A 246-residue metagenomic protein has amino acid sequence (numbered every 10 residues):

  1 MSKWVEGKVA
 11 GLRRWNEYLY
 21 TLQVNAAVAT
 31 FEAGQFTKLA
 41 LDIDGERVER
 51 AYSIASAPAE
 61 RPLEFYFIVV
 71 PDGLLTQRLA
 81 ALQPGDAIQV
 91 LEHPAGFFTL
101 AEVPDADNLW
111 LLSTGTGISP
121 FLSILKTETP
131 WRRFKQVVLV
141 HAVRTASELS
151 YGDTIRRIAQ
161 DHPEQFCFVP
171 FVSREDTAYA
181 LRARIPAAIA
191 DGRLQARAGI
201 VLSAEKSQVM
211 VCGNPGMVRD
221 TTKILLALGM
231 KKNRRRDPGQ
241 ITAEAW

Functional and structural regions predicted by a protein language model:
S2-D86: Ferredoxin-reductase
S2-V5, V140, T145-W246: Reductase modules of NAD(P)H-dependent flavoproteins
G34, G117, N214: Short, conserved phosphate/pyrophosphate- and ester-handling motifs at nucleotide-, phospho-/glycolipid
Q89, N108, L122-S123: Acidic/glycine-rich phosphate/pyrophosphate-binding loops and surrounding catalytic core that coordinate Mg2+
P94-P104: A short, basic/flexible loop-to-alpha-helix module at the beginning of a structural domain
A106, P130-V137: Conserved S-adenosyl-L-methionine
T114-P120: Ser/Thr-glycine-rich phosphate-binding loops at phosphate-binding pockets of nucleotides, nucleotide cofactors
P120-P130: Histidine-anchored nucleotide/phosphate-binding helix
